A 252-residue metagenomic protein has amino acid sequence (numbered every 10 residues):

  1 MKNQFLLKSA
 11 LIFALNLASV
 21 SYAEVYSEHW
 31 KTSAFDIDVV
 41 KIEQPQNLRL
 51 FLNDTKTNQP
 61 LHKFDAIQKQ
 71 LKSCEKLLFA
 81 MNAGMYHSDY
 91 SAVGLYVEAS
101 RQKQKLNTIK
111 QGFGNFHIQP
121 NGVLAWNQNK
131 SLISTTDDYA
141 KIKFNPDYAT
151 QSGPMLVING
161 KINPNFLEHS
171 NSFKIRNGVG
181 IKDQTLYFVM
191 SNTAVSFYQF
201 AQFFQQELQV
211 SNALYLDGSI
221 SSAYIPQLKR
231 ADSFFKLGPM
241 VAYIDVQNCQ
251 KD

Functional and structural regions predicted by a protein language model:
M1-Q4, K8: Positively charged n-region of N-terminal signal peptides that target proteins for export
K8-A18: Bacterial N-terminal signal peptides
Y22-N115, V189: Zymogen propeptides
V39, V123, G178: Short, surface-exposed charged micro-motifs
E43-Q46, D89, A125-K130, I158-G160 (+2 more regions): Short acidic-glycine loop/turn motifs at beta-strand connectors
S91-F166: Active-site-adjacent helix-turn-beta-strand microarchitecture at beta-sheet edges that either contains or buttresses
G94-G112, N165, H169-I181, T185-N212 (+1 more regions): Conserved, well-ordered active-site substructure
